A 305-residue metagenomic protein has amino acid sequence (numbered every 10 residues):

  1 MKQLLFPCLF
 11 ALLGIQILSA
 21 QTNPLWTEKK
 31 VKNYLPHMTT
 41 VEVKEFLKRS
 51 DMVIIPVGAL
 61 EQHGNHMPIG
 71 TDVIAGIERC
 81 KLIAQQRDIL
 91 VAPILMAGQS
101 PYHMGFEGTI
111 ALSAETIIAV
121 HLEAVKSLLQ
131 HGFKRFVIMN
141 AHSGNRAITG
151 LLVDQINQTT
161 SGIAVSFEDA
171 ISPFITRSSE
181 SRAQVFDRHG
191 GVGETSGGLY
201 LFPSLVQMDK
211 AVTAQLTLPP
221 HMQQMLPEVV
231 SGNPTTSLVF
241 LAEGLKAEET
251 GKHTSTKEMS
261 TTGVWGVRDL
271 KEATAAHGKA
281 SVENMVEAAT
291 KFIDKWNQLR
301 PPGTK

Functional and structural regions predicted by a protein language model:
M1-P7: Bacterial N-terminal signal peptides that target proteins for export
P7-Q16: Bacterial N-terminal signal peptides
Q21-P101, E107-E115, A119-R135, S143-K305: Extended, histidine- and acidic-residue-enriched regions that form the cofactor-binding/catalytic faces
